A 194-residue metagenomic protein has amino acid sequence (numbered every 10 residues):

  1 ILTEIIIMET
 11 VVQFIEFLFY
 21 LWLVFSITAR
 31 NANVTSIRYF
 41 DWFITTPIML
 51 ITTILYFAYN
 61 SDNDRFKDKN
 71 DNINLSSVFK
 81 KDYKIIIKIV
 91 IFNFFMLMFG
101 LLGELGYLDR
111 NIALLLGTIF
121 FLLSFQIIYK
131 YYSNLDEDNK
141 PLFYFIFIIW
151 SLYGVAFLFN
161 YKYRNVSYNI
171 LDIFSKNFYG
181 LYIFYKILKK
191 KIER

Functional and structural regions predicted by a protein language model:
I1-F40, T45-R194: Polytopic alpha-helical membrane-helix bundles and their juxtamembrane interface segments in multi-pass membrane
